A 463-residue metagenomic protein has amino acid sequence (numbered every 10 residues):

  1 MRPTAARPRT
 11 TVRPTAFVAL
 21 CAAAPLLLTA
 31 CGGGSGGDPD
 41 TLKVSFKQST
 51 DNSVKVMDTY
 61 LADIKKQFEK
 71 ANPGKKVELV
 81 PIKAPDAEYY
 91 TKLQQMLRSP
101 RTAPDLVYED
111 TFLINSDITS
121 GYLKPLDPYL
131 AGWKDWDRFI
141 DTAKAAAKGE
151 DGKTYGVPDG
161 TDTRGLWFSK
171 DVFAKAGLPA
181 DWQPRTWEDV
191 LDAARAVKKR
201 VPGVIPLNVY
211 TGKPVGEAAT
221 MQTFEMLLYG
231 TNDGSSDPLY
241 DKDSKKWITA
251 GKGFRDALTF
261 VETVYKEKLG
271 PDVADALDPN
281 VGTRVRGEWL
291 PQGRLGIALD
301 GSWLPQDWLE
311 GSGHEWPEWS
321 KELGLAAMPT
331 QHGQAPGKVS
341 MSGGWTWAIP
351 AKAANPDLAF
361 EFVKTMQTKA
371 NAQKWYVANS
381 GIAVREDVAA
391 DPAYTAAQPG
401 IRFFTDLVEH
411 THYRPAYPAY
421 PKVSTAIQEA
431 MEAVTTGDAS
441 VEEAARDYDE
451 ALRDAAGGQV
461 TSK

Functional and structural regions predicted by a protein language model:
R2-R9, F17-T119, W133, L358 (+3 more regions): Conserved N-terminal structural module of periplasmic/extracytoplasmic solute-binding proteins
A103-D105, D135-F173, I205, A335-S340 (+1 more regions): A structural signal for short loop-to-beta-strand junctions that line the ligand-binding cleft of periplasmic/secreted
T111-T163, T220, G324-A327: Hinge/lid segment of periplasmic solute-binding proteins
D127-F139, Q183, T211-V215, T231-D256 (+5 more regions): Short, solvent-exposed loop/beta-turn-alpha elements that line the ligand-binding surface or hinge of extracytoplasmic
K153-D159, R164, D189-W247, R286: Extracytoplasmic/periplasmic solute-binding protein
A174, K199, D406-K463: Conserved C-terminal helix/tail region of periplasmic/extracytoplasmic solute-binding proteins
A174-A176, K266-G270, S312-N379: Extracytoplasmic/periplasmic substrate-recognition and gating elements
A193-A194, K242-D278, M328: Glycine-centered hinge/linker elements that transmit conformational signals in sensory and ligand-binding systems
